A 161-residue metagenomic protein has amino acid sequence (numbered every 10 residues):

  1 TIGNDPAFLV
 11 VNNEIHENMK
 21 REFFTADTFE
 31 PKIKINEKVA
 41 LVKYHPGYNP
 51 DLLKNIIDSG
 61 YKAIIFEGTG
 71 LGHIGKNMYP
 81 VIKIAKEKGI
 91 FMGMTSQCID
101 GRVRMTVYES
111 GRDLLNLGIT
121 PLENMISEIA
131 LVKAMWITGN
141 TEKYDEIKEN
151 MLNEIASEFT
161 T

Functional and structural regions predicted by a protein language model:
T1-L71, N153-T161: Accessory alpha-helical/coil subdomains and C-terminal extensions that flank or cap enzyme catalytic cores
G68-T161: C-terminal non-catalytic interaction/assembly regions of soluble proteins
